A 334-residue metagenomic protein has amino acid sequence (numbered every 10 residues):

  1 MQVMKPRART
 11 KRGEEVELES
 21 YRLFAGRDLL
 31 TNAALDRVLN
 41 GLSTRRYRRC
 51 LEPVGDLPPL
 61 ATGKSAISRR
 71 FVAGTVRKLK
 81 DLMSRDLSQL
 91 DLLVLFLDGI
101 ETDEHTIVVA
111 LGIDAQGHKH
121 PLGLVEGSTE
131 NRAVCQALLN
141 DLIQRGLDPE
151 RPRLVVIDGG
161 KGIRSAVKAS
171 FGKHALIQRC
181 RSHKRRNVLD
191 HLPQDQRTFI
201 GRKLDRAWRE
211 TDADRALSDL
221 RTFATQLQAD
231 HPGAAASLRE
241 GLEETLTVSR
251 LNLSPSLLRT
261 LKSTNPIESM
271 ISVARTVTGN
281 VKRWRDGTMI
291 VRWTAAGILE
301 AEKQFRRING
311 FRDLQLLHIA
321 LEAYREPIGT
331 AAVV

Functional and structural regions predicted by a protein language model:
M1-L29, P53-V156, K161, S165-K173 (+1 more regions): RNase H-like nuclease fold core
L29-G41: Short, amphipathic alpha-helical "recognition" segments used to contact nucleic acids or chromatin
G41-E52: Short, charged amphipathic recognition helices of the HTH superfamily and cognate SANT/SANTA-like modules
T44, S68, V76, L90 (+12 more regions): Amphipathic alpha-helical transducer elements in NTP-driven molecular machines
Y47, D98, K119, V155 (+4 more regions): Residue-level signature of catalytic and energy-coupling elements of molecular machines, predominantly ATP/GTP-dependent
P53, K161, R209-V334: Acidic/histidine-rich catalytic cores and adjacent linkers of DNA breakage/strand-transfer/modification proteins
K173-D190: Inter-helix linker motif
V188-S218, T222: Metal-dependent DNA phosphodiester-chemistry modules and their immediately adjacent helices/loops in DNA-processing
